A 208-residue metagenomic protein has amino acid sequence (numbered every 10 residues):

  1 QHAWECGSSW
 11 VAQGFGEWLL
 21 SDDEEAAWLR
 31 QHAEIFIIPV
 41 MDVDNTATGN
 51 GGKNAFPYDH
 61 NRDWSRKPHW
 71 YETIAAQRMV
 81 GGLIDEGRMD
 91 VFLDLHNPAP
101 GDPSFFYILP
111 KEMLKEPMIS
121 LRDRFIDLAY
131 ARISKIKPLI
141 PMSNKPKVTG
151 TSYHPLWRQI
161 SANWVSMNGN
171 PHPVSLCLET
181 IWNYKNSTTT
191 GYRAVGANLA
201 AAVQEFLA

Functional and structural regions predicted by a protein language model:
Q1-T151, P155-E179: Active-site/substrate-binding loop(s) of hydrolase catalytic cores
Y184-A208: His/Asp/Glu-rich mid-to-C-terminal helical/loop segments that flank catalytic regions of hydrolases
